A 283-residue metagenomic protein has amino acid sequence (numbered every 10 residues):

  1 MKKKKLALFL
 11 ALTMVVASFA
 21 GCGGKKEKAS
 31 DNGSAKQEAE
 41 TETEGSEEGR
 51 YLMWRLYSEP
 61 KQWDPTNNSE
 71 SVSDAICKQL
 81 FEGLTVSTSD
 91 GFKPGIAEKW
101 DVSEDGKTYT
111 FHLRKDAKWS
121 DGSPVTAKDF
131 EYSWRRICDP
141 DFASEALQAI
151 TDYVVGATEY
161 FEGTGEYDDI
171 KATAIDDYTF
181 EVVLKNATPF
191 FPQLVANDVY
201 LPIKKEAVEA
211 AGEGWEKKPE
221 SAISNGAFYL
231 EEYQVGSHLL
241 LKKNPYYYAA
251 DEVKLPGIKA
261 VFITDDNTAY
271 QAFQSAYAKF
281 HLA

Functional and structural regions predicted by a protein language model:
M1-Y51, P65, G91, I96-E98 (+1 more regions): Short, low-complexity disordered leader/linker segments with a strong preference for bacterial N-terminal type II
E48-S58, E98, T108-H112, F130-S133 (+4 more regions): Short, well-ordered beta-strand elements
R55-E104, I223-S224: N-terminal lobe/hinge region of extracytoplasmic solute-binding protein
T85, S89, K115-K118, R135-A143 (+5 more regions): Sec-exported extracytoplasmic/periplasmic mature domains
D90, D177, L184-V253: Gly/Pro-rich hinge or "lid" segments in bacterial periplasmic/extracellular proteins
K99-A149: Aromatic- and charge-enriched surface segment that lines or borders ligand/interaction sites
E131, A146-E206: Surface-exposed binding/hinge segments that line and control ligand-binding clefts or catalytic entry sites
Y246-A283: Ligand-site clamp/hinge motif
